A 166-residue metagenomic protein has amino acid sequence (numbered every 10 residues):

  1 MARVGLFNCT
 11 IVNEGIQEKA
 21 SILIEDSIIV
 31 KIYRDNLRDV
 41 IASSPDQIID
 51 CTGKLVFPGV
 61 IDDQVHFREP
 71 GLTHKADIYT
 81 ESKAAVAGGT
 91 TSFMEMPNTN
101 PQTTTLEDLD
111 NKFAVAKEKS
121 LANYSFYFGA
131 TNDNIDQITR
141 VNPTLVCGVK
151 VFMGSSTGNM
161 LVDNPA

Functional and structural regions predicted by a protein language model:
A2-V4, I11-P58: Histidine-rich, glycine-flanked metal-binding segment
C9, I22, S27, G53 (+5 more regions): Divalent metal-coordination and catalytic microenvironments
D35, M96, F152: Conserved residues at the C-terminal ends of beta-strands
I41, D46-Q47, T52, S82 (+2 more regions): Short amphipathic alpha-helices and their capping/turn segments at secondary-structure boundaries
K54-K119: Metal-associated gating/positioning segment near the N- to mid-region
T99-D110, A114-A166: Histidine/acidic-residue-rich, glycine-tolerant segments that coordinate divalent metal ions
